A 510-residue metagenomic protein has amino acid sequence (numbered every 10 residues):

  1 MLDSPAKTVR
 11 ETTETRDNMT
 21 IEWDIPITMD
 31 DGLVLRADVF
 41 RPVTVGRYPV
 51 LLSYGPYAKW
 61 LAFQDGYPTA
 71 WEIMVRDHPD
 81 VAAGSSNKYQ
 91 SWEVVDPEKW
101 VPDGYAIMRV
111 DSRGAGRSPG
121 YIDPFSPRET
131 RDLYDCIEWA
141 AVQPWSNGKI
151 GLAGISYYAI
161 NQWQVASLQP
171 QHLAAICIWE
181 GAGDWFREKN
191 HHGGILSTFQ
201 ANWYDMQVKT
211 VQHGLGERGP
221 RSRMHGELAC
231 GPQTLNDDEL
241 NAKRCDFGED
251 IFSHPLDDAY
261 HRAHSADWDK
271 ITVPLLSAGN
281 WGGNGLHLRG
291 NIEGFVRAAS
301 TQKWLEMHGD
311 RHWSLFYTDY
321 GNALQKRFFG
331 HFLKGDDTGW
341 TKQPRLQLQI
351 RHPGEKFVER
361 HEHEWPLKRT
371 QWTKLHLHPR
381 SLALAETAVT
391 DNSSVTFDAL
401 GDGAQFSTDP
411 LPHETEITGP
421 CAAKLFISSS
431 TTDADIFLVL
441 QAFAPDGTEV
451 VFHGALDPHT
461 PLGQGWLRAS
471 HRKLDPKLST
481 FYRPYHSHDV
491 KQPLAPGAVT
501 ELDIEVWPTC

Functional and structural regions predicted by a protein language model:
P5-G46, V50, S407, L411-H413 (+2 more regions): N-terminal cap/lid segment of alpha/beta-hydrolase-fold proteins
V9, E227-Q233, D310, S314-C510: C-terminal, loop-rich substrate-recognition/catalytic regions characterized by aromatic stacking residues
W60-Q64, P68-S86, Q90-P97, P102 (+1 more regions): Accessory cap/linker subdomain of secreted extracellular hydrolases
S91-W92, P102, P124-P144: Alpha/beta-hydrolase active-site loop
P97, V101-R117: Conserved alpha/beta-hydrolase
P144-Y157: Alpha/beta-hydrolase fold nucleophile elbow
A159-P170, L425: Short glycine-enriched nucleophile-adjacent loop and the immediately C-terminal alpha-helix near the catalytic center
I271, S277-G279: Short beta-strand/loop motif that positions the catalytic acidic residue of the alpha/beta-hydrolase fold
